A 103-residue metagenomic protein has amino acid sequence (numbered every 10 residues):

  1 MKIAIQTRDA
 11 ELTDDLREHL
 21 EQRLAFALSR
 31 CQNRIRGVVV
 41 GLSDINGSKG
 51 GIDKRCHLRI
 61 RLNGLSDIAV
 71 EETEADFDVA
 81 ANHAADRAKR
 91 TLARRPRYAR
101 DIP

Functional and structural regions predicted by a protein language model:
M1-P103: N-terminal, polar/charged subdomain of small-to-medium soluble alpha/beta proteins
